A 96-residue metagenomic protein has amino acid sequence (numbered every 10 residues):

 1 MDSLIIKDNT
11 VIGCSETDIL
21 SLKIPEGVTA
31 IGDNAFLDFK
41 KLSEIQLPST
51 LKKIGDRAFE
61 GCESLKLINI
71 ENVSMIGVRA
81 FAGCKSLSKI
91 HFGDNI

Functional and structural regions predicted by a protein language model:
M1-I6, E16-A30, F39-K53, E63-M75 (+1 more regions): Structural signature of tandem-repeat unit edges
I12, D33-A35, G55-A58, G77-A82: Consensus positions within tandem repeat domains that build extended binding/scaffold surfaces
